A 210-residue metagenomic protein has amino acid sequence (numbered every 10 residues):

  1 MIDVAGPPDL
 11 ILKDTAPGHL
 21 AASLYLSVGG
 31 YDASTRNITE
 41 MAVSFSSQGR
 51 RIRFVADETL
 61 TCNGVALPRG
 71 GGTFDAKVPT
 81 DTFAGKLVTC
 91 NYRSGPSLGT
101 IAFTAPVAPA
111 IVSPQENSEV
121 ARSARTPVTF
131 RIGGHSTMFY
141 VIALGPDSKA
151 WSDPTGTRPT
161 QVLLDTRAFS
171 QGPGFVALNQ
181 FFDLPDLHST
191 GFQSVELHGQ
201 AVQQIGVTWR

Functional and structural regions predicted by a protein language model:
M1-V107, F139-P146, S152-T155, T160-R210: Ser/Thr/Pro- and often Gln-rich low-complexity regulatory segments of eukaryotic transcriptional regulators
S34, N117-A124: Short, solvent-exposed loop/linker segments at the N-terminal edge of repeated beta-sheet extracellular domains
A42-G49, T126-G134: Aromatic/hydrophobic beta-strand junction motif of beta-rich domains
P109-E116: Proline-enriched interdomain boundary motifs that mark the N-terminal boundary and often initiate the first structured
R122, T126-T129, T137-M138, T160-V162: Secondary-structure-rich domain cores
T126, F130, A143-S148: Extracytoplasmic/cell-surface-exposed regions of Actinobacterial cell-envelope-associated and secreted proteins
